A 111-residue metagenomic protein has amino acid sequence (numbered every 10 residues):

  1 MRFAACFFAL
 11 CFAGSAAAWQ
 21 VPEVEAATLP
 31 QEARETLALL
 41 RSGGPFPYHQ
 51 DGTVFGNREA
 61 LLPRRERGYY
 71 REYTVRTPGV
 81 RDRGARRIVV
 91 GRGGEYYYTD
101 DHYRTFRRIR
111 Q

Functional and structural regions predicted by a protein language model:
M1-F7: Bacterial N-terminal signal peptides that target proteins for export
A13-S15: N-terminal signal peptide c-region/cleavage motif recognized by signal peptidases
A18-P63: N-terminal secretory signal peptides
G44-Q111: Functional cores of ribonucleases/endoribonucleases
